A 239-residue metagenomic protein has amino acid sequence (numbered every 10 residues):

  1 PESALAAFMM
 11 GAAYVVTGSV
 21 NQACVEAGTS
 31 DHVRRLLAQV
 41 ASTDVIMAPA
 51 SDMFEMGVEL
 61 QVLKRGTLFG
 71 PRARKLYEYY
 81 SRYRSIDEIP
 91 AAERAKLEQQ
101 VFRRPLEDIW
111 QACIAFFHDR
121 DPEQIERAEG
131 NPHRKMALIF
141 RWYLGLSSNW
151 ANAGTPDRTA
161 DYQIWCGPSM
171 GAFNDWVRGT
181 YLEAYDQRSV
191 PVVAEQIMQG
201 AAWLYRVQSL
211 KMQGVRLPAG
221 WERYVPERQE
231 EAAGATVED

Functional and structural regions predicted by a protein language model:
P1-T17: Catalytic cores of alpha/beta
Y14-V16, V20, F54, T159: Generic hydrophobic/packing signal
N21-D44, A201: C-terminal helical cap(s) of enzyme catalytic domains, especially alpha/beta-barrels
T43-G57: Phosphate/diphosphate-binding loops
M56-D239: C-terminal extensions of enzymes
